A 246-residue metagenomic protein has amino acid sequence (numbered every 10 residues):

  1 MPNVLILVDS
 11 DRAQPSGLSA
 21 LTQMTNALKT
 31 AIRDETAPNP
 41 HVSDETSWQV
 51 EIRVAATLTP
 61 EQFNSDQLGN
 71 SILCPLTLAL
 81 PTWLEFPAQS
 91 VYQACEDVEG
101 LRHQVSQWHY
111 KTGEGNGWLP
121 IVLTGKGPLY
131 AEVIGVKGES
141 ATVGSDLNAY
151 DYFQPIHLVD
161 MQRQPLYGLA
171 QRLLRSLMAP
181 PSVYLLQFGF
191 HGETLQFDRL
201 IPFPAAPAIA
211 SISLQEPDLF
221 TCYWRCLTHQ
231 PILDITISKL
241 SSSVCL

Functional and structural regions predicted by a protein language model:
M1-S19, P40-D44, E51-R53, Q67-A79: Short hydrophobic beta-strand segments
G17-W48, D97, L227-L246: Peripheral (often C-terminal) accessory segments that flank ATP-dependent C-N-forming ligase machineries
L21, V159, R163, Y167 (+1 more regions): Short, charged, low-complexity patches
W48-Q49, R53-K137: Rossmann-like NAD(P)H-binding beta-loop-alpha module
H109-V183, F190: Internal nucleotide-binding/catalytic subdomain
A149-P155, R199-I212: Short, flexible active-site loops
P181-S182, F203-L246: Active-site "cap" helix and flanking loop/linker of ATP-utilizing ligase/carboxylase catalytic domains
Q187-F188, E193-P204: A short beta-strand motif that forms the metal-chelation/ATP-contact edge of phosphoryl-transfer active sites
